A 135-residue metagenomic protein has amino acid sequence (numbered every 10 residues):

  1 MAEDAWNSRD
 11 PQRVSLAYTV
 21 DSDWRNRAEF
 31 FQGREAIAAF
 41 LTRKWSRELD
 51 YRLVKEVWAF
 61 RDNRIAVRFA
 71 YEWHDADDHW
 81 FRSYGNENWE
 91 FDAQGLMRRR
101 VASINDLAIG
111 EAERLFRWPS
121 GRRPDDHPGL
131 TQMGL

Functional and structural regions predicted by a protein language model:
M1, W24-R27, A76: A general structural-boundary detector
M1-S8: Short, aromatic-enriched amphipathic alpha-helices that serve as compact interaction elements
S8-D21, R25: Short, well-ordered alpha-helical segments enriched in acidic and aromatic residues
D21-Q32, K44-R47: A short gly/proline-enriched turn/hairpin at secondary-structure junctions
A39-L135: A beta-strand edge to alpha-helix "cap/lid" segment located at domain peripheries
